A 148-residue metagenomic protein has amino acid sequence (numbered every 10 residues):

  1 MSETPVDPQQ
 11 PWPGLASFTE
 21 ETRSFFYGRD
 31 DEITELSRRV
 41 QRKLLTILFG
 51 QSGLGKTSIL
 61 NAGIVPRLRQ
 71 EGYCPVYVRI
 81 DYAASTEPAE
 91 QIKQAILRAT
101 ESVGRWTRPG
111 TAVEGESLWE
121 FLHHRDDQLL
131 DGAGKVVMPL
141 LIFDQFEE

Functional and structural regions predicted by a protein language model:
M1-E148: Amphipathic helix/helix-loop-helix segment enriched in hydrophobic residues with interspersed Lys/Arg and occasional
